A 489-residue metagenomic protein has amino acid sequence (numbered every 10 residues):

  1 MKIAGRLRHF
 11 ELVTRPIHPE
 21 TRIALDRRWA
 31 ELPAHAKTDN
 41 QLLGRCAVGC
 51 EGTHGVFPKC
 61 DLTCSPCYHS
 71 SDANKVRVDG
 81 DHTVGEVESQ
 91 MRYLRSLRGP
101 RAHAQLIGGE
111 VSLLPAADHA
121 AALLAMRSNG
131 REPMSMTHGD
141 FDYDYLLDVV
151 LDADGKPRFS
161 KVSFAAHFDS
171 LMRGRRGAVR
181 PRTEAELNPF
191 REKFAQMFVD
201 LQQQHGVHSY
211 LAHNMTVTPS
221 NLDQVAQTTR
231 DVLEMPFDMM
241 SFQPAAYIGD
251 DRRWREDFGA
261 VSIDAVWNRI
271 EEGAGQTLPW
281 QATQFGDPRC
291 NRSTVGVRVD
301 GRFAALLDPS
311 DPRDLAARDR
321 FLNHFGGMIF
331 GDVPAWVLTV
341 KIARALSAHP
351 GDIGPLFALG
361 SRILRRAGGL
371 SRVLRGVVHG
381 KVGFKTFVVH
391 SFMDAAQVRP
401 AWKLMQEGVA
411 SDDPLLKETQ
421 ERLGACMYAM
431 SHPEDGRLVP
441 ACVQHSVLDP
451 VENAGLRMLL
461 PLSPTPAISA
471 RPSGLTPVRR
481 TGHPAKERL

Functional and structural regions predicted by a protein language model:
M1-L42, R302-L489: Radical SAM enzyme core and accessory elements
G5-A153: Conserved alpha-helical substructure of the radical SAM core
C46, D287-R289, E421-R422: A short catalytic or substrate-binding loop motif that flags glycine-/basic-rich loops and adjacent residues that bind
V56-F57, Y68-S70, F164-R173, F242-A245 (+1 more regions): Short loop/turn segments at strand-loop or loop-helix junctions that form parts of catalytic or ligand-binding pockets
H82-S89, A121, P189, K193 (+2 more regions): A general alpha-helical scaffold signature found inside nucleotide-binding enzyme cores
R92, S96-L106, L114-Q243: Radical SAM/AdoMet-radical enzyme domain recognition
V149-D152, S262, L456: Short, aromatic/basic amphipathic alpha-helical patches
L171-R191, L201, H205-A396: Radical SAM enzyme [4Fe-4S]-AdoMet core and its adjacent flexible, acidic and glycine-rich loops/tails across
